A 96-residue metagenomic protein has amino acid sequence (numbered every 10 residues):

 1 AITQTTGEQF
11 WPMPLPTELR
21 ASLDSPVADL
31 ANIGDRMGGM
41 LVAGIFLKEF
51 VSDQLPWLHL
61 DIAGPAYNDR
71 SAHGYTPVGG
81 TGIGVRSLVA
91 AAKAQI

Functional and structural regions predicted by a protein language model:
A1-I96: A generic structural signal for tightly packed, nonpolar segments enriched in small/aliphatic residues
